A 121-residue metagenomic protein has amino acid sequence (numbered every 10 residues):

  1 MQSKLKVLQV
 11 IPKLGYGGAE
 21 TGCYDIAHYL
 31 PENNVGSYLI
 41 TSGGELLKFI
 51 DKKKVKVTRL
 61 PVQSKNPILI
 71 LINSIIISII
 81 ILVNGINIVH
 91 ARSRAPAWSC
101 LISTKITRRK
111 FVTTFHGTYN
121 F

Functional and structural regions predicted by a protein language model:
M1-F121: Membrane-interface segments of envelope glycosyltransferases acting on lipid-linked substrates or membrane lipids
